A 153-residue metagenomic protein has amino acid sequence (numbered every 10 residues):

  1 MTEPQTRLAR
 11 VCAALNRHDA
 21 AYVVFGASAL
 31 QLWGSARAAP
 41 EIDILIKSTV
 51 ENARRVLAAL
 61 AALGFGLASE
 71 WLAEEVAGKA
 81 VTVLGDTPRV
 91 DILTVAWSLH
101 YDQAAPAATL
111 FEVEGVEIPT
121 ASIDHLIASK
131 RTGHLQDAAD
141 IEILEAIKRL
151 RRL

Functional and structural regions predicted by a protein language model:
M1-L153: Compositionally biased terminal segments of proteins
